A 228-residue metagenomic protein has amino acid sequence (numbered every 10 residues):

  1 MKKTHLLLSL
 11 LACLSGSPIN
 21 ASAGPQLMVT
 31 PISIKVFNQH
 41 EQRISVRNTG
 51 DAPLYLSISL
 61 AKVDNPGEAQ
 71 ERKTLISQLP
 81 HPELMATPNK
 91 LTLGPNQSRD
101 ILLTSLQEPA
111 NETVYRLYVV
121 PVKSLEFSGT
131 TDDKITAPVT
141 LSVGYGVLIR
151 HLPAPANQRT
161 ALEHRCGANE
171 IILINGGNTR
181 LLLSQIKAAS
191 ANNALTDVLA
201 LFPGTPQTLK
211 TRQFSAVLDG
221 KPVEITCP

Functional and structural regions predicted by a protein language model:
M1-L8: Bacterial N-terminal signal peptides that target proteins for export
L8-S17: Bacterial N-terminal signal peptides
A23-D51, P155-C166, V198: Beta-sheet-dominated interaction scaffolds and their linkers
V46-G50, S105, I171-T179: Asparagine-centered strand-capping/turn motif at beta-strand->loop junctions
D51-Q78, V120, N178-A194: Short acidic, flexible loop segments centered on an aromatic residue
A61, L106-Q158, S215-P228: Terminal connector regions
L75-E108, N192-V217: Intrinsically disordered, low-complexity Pro/Gly/Ser/Thr-rich segments with frequent PxxP/GP/PP motifs and embedded
R165-P228: Intrinsically disordered, low-complexity segments enriched in serine, threonine, and glycine
